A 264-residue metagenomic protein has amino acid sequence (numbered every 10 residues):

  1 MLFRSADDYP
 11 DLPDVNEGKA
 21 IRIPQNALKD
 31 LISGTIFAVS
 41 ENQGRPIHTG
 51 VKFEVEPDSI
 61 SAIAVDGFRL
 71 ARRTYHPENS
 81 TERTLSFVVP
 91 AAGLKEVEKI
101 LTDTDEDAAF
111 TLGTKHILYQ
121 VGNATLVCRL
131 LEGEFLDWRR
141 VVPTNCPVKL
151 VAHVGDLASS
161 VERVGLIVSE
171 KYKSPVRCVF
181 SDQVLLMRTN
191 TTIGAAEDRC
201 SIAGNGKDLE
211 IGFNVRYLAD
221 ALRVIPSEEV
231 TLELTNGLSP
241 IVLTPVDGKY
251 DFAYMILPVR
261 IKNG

Functional and structural regions predicted by a protein language model:
M1-G264: Structural preference for solvent-exposed beta-strand-turn elements and adjacent flexible terminal/loop segments within
